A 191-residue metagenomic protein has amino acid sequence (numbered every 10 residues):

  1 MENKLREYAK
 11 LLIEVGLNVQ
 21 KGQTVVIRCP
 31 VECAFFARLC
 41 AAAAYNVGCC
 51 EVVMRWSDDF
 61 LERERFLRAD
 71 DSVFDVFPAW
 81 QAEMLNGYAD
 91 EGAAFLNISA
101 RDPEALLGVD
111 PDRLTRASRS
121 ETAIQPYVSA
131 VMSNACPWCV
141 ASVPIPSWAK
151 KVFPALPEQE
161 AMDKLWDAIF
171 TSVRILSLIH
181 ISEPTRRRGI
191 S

Functional and structural regions predicted by a protein language model:
M1-R6, A69-S72: Acidic/glycine-enriched edge-of-secondary-structure segments
E2, E14, I27-F35, S57: Metallocofactor- and cofactor-centric catalytic cores in central/energy metabolism, strongly enriched
A9-T24, A168-F170, R186-R187: Glycine-rich phosphate/diphosphate-binding loops that line cofactor/substrate pockets in enzymes
L12, V31, F60-L178, S182: Buried, small/hydrophobic-residue-enriched core segments of structured protein domains
Q23-R28, N97: Short hydrophobic beta-strand segments
F35-A43: Histidine-anchored nucleotide/phosphate-binding helix
G48-E64: Anionic-ligand anchoring segments at beta-strand to alpha-helix junctions in alpha/beta enzyme folds, i.e., glycine
I179-S191: Single conserved hydrophobic/aromatic residue that forms the stacking wall/gate of nucleotide- or nucleobase-binding
